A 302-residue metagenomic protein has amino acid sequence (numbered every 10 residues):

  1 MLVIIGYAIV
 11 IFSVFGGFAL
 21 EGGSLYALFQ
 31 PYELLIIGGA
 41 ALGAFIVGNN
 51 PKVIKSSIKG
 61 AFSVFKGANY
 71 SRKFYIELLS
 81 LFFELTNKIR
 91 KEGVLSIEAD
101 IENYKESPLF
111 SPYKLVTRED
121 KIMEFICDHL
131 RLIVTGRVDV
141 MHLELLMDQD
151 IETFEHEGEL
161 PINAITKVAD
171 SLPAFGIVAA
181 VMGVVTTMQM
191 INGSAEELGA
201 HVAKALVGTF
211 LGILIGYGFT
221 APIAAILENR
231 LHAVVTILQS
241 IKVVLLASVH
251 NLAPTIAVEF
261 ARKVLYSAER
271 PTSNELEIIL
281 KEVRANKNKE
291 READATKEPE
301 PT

Functional and structural regions predicted by a protein language model:
M1-I5: N-terminal membrane topogenic signal
A8, F12-L25, L146, D150-N229: Helix-termination/interfacial motifs at the ends of transmembrane alpha-helices
L20-E159, A233-T302: Large intracellular
